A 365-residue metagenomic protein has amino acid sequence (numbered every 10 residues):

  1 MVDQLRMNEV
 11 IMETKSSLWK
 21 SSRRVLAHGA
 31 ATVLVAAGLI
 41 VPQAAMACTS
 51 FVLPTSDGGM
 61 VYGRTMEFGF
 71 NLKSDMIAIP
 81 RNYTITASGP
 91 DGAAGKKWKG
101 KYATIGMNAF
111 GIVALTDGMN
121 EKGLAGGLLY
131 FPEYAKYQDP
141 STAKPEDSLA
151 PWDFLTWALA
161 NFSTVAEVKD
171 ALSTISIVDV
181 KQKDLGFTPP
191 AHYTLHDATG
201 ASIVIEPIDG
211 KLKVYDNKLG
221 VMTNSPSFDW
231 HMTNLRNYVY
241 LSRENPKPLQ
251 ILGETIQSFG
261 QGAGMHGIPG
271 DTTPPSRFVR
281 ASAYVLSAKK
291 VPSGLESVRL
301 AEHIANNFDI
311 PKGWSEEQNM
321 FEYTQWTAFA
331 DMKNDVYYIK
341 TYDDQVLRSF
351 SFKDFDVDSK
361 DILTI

Functional and structural regions predicted by a protein language model:
M1-I11, A45-M46: Short, Lys/Arg-enriched N-terminal segments with co-localized hydrophobic residues within the first ~10-30 amino acids
L5-M7, E13-V33: Bacterial N-terminal signal peptides that target proteins for export
A47-A143, D179, T364: A contiguous strand-loop segment
A47-V61, G69, A171, V180-K183 (+3 more regions): C-terminus-biased signal that marks the final domain/tail of proteins
F68-F70, P132-Y134, G210-L212, D343-L347: Short, surface-exposed beta-strand-loop junctions and turns on beta-sheet-rich folds
D117, K122-W152, I175-N234: Acidic/His-rich structured neighborhood in mature extracellular/periplasmic domains
K144-P145, L149-K181, G294-A305: Proteins synthesized as precursors that undergo proteolytic processing into mature forms
